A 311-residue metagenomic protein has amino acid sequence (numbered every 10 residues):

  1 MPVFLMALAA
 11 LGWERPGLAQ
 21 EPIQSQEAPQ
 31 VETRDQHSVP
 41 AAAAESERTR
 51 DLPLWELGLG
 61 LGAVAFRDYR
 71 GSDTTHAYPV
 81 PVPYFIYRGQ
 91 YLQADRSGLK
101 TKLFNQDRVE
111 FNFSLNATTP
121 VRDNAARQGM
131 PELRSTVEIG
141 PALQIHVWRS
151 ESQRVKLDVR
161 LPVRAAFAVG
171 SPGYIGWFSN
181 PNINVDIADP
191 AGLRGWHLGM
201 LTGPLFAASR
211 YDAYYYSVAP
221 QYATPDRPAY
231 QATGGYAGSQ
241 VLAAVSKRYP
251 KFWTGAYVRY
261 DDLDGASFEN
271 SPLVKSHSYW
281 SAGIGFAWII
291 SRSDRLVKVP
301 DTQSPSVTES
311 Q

Functional and structural regions predicted by a protein language model:
M1-L52, R292-Q311: Cleavable N-terminal export/targeting peptides
A44-W55, R70-G71, Q90-V109, W148-L157 (+4 more regions): Short loop/turn motifs that connect adjacent beta-strands in outer-membrane beta-barrel proteins
S46, R67-Y69, L99, A126-G129 (+3 more regions): Extracellular loop and loop/strand-boundary signature of outer-membrane beta-barrel proteins
W55, T75-P81, D107, L133-I139 (+5 more regions): Residues that define the transmembrane beta-barrel architecture of outer-membrane proteins
L61-A65, P81-Y87, G98-L103, I139-V147 (+6 more regions): Residues on the lipid-exposed face of transmembrane beta-strands in outer-membrane beta-barrel proteins
V64-R70, T118-N124, H146-S150, R164-G170 (+4 more regions): Sequence/structural signature of outer-membrane beta-barrel proteins
P172-W253, D261-S267, L273: Outer-membrane beta-barrel transmembrane domain signature
V241-Q311: Predominantly the C-terminal beta-signal and adjacent terminal strand-loop region of outer-membrane beta-barrel
